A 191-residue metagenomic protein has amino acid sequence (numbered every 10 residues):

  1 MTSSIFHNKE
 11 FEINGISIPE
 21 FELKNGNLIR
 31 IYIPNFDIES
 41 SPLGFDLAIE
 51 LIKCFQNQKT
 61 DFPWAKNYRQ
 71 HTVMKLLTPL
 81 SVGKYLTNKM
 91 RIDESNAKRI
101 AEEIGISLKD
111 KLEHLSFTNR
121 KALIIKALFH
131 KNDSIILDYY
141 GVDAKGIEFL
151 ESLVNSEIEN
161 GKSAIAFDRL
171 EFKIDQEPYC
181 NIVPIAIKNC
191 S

Functional and structural regions predicted by a protein language model:
M1-N14, K173-S191: ABC-family P-loop ATPase nucleotide-binding domain
F11, I18-G26, A127: Conserved A-loop
E22-S95: ABC ATPase nucleotide-binding domain signature region
N35-E39, Q70-M74, H114, Y139-G146 (+1 more regions): Short acidic, S/G/P-rich loop/turn micro-motifs used as interaction or catalytic elements
A97-F117, K131-D133: Conserved ABC nucleotide-binding domain
F117-D138, L150-E151: GG-anchored amphipathic helix commonly corresponding to the ABC/SMC/Rad50 NBD signature/C-loop
I135-E159, Q176: Conserved D-loop/post-Walker B switch-helix segment of ABC ATPase nucleotide-binding domains
E157-F172: Conserved H-loop
